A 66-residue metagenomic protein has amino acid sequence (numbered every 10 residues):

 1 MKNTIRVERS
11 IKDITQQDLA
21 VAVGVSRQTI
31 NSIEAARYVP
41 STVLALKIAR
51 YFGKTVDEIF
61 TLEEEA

Functional and structural regions predicted by a protein language model:
N3-A22: Short basic helix-loop element that most often maps to the first helix and adjoining turn of HTH DNA-binding modules
D18, T29, E58: Residues in the helix-turn-helix
V25-Y38: Recognition helix of helix-turn-helix/homeodomain-like DNA-binding domains that insert into the DNA major groove
R37-K47: Short, basic-rich loop-to-helix N-cap that marks the start of a DNA-contacting helix
R50, F60-A66: Short, charged recognition helix plus adjacent turn of helix-turn-helix-like nucleic-acid-binding domains
